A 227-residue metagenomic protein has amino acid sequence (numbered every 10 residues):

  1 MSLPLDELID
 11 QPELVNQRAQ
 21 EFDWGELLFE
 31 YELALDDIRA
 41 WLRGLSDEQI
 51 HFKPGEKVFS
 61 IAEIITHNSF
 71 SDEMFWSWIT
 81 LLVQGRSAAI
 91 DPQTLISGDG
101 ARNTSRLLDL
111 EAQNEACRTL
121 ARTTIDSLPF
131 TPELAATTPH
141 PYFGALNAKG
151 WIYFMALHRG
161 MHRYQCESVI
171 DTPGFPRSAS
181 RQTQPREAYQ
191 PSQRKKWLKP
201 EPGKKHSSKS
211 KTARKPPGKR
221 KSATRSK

Functional and structural regions predicted by a protein language model:
M1-Q17, H51-Q93, E133-Y189: Short, contiguous alpha-helical
L14-F29, R102: Short, charged, low-complexity loops and linkers
D23, L27-E30, E56-S60, H67 (+1 more regions): Alpha-helix N-cap/loop-to-helix boundary motif
W24-P54: Short, contiguous, helix-prone interaction/anchoring segments in small proteins
F29-A34, R39, W78, L95-A136 (+1 more regions): Acidic/histidine-rich alpha-helical segments that form the ligand environment of transition-metal centers
R43-S46, V83, P129, I170: A structural signal for long alpha-helical coiled-coils and helix-turn connectors that form the cytosolic signaling
G44, H67, T124-S127: Conserved catalytic core of Hanks-type protein kinase domains
Y189-K227: Intrinsically disordered, Lys/Arg-rich low-complexity segments
